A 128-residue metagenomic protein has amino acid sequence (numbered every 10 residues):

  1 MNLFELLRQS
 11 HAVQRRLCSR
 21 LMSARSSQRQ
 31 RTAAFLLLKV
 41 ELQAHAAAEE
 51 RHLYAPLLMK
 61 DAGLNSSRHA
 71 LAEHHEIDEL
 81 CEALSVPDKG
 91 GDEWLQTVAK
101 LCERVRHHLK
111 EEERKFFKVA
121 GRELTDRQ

Functional and structural regions predicted by a protein language model:
M1-Q128: Small-residue-biased structural context
